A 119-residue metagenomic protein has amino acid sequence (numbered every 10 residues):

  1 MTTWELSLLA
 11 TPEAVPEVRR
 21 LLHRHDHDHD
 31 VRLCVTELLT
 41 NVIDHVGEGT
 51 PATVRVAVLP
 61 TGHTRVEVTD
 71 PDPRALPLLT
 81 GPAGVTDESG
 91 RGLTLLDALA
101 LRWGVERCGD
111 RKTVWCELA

Functional and structural regions predicted by a protein language model:
M1-L33: Bergerat-fold GHKL ATPase/HATPase_c domain
M1-W4, I43-A119: Conserved beta-strand-loop-beta-strand hairpin that lines the nucleotide-binding pocket of ATP/GTP-utilizing enzymes
H27-T50: Conserved ATP-binding N-box helix of the HATPase_c
